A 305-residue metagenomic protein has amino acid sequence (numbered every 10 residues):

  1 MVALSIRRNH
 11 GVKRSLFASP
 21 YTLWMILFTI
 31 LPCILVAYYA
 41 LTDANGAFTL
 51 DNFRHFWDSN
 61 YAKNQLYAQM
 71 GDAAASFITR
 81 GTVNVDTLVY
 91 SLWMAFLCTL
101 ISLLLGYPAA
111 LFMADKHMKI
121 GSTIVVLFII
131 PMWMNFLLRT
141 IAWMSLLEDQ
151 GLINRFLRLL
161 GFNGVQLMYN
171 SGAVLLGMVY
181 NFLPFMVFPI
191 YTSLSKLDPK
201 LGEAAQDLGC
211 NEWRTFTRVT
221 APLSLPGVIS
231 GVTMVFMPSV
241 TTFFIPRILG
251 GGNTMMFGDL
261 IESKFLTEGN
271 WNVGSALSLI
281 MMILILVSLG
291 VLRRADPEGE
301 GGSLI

Functional and structural regions predicted by a protein language model:
M1-L35, F112, S122-V126, M282: N-terminal signal-anchor/first transmembrane alpha helix
V2-N9, F96-I129, K200-G202, R294: Transmembrane-helix boundary motif in ABC transporter permease subunits
V2-N9, L16-F17, Y191-Q206, N272-I305: C-terminal transmembrane helix and the adjacent membrane-cytosol boundary/short C-terminal tail of inner/organellar
A3-R7, T140-V179, W213, L249-N253: Membrane-interfacial helix termini and adjacent extracytoplasmic/periplasmic loops of multi-pass transporters
N9-V12, A47-N64, F243, R247-P297: Interhelical loop and adjacent transmembrane-helix boundary motif in polytopic membrane transport permeases
P20-T29, I130, Y180, M186-P199 (+1 more regions): Transmembrane alpha-helices
T29-T82, L146-Q150, G251, S303-I305: Short membrane-interfacial helix/loop motifs at transmembrane-helix boundaries
Q69, T79-M113, V179: Transmembrane alpha-helix signature in integral membrane proteins
